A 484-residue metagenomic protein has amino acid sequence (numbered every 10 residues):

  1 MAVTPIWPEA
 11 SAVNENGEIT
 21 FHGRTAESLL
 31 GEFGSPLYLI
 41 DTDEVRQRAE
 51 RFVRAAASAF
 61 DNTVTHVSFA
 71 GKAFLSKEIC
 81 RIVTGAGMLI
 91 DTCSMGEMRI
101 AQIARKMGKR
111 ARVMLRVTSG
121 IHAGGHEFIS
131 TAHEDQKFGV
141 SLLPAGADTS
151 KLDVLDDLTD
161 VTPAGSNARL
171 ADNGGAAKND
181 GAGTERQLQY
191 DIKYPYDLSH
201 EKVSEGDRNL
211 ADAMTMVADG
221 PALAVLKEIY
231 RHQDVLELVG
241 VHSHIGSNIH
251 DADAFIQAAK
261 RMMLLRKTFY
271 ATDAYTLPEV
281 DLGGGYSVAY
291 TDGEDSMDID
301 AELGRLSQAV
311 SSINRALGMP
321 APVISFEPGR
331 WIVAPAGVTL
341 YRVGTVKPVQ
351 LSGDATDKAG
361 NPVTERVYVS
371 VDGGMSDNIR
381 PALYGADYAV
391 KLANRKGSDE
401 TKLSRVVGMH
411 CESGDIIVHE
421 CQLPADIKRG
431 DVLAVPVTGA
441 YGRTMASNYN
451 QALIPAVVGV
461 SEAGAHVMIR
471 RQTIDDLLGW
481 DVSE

Functional and structural regions predicted by a protein language model:
M1-R112, E127, H133-D135, D148-R208 (+3 more regions): A charged N-terminal "starter" segment
A2-V3, R105, K109, S119-Q350 (+2 more regions): Active-site loop/helix belt of alpha/beta enzymes
G23, L39-R46, E50, A73-K77 (+11 more regions): Electropositive phosphate-/nucleotide-binding environments in soluble metabolic enzymes
V45, K72, S94, L115 (+5 more regions): Conserved, mostly hydrophobic/aromatic
N62-T65, T84-M88, G108-R112, V235-E237 (+7 more regions): Short coil/turn connectors at secondary-structure junctions
A73, M88, S119, G285-Y286 (+3 more regions): Active-site metal-binding loops of divalent metal-dependent hydrolases
C80-T84, M98, L226, S307 (+1 more regions): Short amphipathic alpha-helical segments and helix-helix/interface helices
S311, R315, M319-E484: Charged (often Lys/Glu-rich) extended helix/loop segments that serve as interaction or gating elements
